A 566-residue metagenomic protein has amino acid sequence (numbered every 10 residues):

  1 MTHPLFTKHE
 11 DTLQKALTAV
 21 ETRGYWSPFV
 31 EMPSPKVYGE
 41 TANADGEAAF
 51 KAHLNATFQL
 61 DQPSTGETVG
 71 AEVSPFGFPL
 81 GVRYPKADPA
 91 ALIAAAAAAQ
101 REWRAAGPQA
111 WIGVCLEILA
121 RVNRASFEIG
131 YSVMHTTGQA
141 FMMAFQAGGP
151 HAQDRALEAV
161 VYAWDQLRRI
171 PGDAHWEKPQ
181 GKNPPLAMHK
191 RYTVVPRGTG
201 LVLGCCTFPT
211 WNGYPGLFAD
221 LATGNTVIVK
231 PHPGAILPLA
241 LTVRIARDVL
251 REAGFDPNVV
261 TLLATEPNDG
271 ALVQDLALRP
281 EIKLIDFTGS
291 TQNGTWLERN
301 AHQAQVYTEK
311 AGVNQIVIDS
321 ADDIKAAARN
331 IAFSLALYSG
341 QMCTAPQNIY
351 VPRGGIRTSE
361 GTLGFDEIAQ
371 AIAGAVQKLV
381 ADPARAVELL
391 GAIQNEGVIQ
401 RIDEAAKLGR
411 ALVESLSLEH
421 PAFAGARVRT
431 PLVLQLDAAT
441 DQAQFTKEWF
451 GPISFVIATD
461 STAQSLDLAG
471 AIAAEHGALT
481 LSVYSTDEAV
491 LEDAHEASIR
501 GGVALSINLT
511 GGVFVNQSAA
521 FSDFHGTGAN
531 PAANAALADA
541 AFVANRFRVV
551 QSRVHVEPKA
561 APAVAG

Functional and structural regions predicted by a protein language model:
M1-T65, L92, G148-P171, R191 (+6 more regions): C-terminal segments
G46-A49, D88-A94, R101-E102, I112-F127 (+1 more regions): Long amphipathic alpha-helix in the N-terminal Rossmann-like dinucleotide-binding domain of NAD(P)-dependent
T65-W111: Structured, charged N-terminal subsegments at the starts of enzyme catalytic cores and at intra-chain domain/subunit
S74-F76, P257, R279, K310-G312 (+4 more regions): Short glycine-enriched loop/turn motifs at secondary-structure junctions
P79-Y84, A97-A105, G181, L201 (+5 more regions): Short, well-ordered beta-strand elements within core beta-sheets of diverse protein domains
L167-A328: Rossmann-like NAD(P) dinucleotide-binding subdomain of oxidoreductase/dehydrogenase enzymes
P238, P267-G270, I356-E367: Short, flexible/disordered intra-domain loops and linkers
